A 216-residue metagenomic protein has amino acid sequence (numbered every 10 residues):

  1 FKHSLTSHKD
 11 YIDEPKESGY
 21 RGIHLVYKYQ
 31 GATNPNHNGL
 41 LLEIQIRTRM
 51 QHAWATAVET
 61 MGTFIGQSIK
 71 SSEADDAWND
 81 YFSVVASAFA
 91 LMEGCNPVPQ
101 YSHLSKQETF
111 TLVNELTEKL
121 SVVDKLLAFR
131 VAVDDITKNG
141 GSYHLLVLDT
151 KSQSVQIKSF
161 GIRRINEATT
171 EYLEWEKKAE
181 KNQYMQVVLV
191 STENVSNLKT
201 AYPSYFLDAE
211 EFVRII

Functional and structural regions predicted by a protein language model:
F1-T33: Short Gly/Thr-rich strand-loop-strand
I23, D134, G141-Q156, I165: Non-catalytic regulatory/linker segments of enzymes
G31-T33, T48-A53, V195-S196: Short loop/turn segments at secondary-structure transitions that flank enzyme active sites
N38-H144: An acidic, glycine-/histidine-flanked metal-binding catalytic module
V133-I136, Y143-T150, W175-E176, V195 (+2 more regions): Helix-coil modules at protein/domain termini and other flexible surface or pore-lining loops, especially C-terminal
V155-R163, V188-V190: A short, exposed loop/beta-hairpin motif centered on an aromatic-Gly-Thr core
R164-E180: A short, charged, amphipathic alpha-helix used as a generic interaction element across diverse proteins
K181-I216: Short, mixed-charge low-complexity intrinsically disordered segments
